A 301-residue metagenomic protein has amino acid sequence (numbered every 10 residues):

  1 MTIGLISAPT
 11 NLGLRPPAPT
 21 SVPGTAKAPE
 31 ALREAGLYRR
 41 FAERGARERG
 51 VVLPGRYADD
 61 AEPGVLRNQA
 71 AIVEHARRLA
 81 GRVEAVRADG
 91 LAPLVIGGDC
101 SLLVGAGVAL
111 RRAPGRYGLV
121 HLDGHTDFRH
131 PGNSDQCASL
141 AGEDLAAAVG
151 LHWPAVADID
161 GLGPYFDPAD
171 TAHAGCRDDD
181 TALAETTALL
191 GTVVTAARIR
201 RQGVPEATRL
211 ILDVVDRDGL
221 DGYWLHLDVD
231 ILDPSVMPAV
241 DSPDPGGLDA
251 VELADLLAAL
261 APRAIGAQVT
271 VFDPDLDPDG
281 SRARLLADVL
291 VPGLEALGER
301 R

Functional and structural regions predicted by a protein language model:
T2-R301: Conserved alpha-helical scaffold segments that buttress catalytic/binding sites
